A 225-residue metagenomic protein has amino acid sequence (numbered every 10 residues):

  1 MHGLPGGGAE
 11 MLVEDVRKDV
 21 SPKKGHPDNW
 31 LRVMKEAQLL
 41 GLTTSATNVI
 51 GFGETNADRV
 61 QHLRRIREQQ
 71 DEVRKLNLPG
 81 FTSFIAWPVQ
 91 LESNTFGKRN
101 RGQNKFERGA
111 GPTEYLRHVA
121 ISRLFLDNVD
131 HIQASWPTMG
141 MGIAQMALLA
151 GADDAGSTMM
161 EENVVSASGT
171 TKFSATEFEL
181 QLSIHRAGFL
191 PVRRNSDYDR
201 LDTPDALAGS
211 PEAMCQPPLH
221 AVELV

Functional and structural regions predicted by a protein language model:
M1-L42, V49-V73, R99-A110, T170-T171: Conserved non-cysteine loop/helix-boundary elements of the Radical SAM core domain that shape
H2-G3, T43, T82, D153: Short acidic/polar active-site loop segments enriched in Thr and Asp
P5, S45-T47, D154-T158: Short hydrophobic alpha-helical runs that function as membrane-insertion/retention elements
G8, T44-I50, S83-P88, W136: A cross-domain feature marking catalytic cores of carbohydrate-active enzymes and several ubiquitous metabolic/repair
L63, D71-V225: Auxiliary Fe-S-binding modules of radical SAM enzymes
